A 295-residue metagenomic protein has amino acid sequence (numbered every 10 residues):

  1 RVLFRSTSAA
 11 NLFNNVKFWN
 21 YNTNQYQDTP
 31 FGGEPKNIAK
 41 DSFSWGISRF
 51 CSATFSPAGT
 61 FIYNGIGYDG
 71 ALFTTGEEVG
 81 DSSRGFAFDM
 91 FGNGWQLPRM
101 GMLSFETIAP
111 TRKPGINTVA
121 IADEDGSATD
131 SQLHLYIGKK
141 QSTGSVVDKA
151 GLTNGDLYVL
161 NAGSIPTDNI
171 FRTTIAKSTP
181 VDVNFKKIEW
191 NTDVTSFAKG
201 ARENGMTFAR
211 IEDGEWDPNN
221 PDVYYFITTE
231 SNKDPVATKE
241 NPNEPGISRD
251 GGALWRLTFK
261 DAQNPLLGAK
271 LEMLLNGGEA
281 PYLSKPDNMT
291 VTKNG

Functional and structural regions predicted by a protein language model:
R1-G295: Conserved small-residue
